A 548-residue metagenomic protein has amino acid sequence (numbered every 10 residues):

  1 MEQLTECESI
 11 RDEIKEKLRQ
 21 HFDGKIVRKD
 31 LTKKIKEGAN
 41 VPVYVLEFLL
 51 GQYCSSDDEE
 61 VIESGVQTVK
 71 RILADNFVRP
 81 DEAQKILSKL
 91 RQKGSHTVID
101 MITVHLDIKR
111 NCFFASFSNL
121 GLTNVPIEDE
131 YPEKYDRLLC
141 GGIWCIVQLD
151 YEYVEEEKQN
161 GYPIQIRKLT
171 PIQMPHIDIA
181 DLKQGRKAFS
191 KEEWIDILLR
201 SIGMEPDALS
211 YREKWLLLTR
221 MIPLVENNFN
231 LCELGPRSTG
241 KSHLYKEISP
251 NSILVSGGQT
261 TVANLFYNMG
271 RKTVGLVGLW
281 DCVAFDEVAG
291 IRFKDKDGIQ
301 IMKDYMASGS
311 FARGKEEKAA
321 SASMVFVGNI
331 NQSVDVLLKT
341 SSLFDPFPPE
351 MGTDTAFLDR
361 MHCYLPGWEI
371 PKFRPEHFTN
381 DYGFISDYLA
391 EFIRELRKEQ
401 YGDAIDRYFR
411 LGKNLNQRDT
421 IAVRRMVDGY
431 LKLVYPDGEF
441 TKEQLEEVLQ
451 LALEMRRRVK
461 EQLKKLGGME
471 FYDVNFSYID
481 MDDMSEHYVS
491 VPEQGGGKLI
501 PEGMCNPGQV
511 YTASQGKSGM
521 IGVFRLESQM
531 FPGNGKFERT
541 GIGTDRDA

Functional and structural regions predicted by a protein language model:
E2-S201: Extended, charged/polar low-complexity intrinsically disordered regions
Q52, H362-P492: Conserved NTP phosphate-binding and transfer environment spanning the P-loop NTPase/kinase superfamily
Q173-N251: P-loop NTPase catalytic core of nucleic-acid-dependent motor ATPases
N227, P250-T260, S310: Post-Walker A helix-loop "phosphate-sensing" segment adjacent to the P-loop in P-loop NTPases
E233, A284-D286, A320-T340, C363-Y364: Structural recognition of the conserved hydrophobic beta-strand(s) that form the central parallel beta-sheet of P-loop
N268-E316: Conserved nucleotide-sensing/catalytic segment adjacent to the nucleotide-binding pocket in NTP-handling enzymes
M269-T273, A307-A322, L338, P346-D354: Conserved Walker
V491-A548: Conserved P-loop NTPase/AAA+ ATPase motor core
